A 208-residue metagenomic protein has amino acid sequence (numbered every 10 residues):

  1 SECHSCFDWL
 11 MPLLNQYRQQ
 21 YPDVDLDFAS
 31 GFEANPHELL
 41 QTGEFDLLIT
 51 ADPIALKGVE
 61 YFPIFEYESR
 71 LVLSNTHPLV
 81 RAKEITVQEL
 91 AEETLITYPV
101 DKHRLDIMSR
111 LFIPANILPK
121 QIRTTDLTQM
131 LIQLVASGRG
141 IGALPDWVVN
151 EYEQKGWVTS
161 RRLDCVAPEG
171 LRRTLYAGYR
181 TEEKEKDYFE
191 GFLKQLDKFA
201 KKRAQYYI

Functional and structural regions predicted by a protein language model:
S1-Y21, D25-A29, A34-E38: N-terminal winged-helix
W9, R162-Y206: A late-sequence structural motif
P12-Q16, E33-S69, L73, A136 (+1 more regions): Short beta-strand-centered segments that line the small-molecule binding cleft or hinge of alpha/beta clamshell
L13-Y21, L105-P119: Ligand-binding cleft/hinge of the Venus flytrap
D25-G31, A51-D52, L118-M130: Short beta-strand-to-loop elements that line the ligand-binding cleft of bilobed periplasmic-binding protein-like
K57-P63, Y67, Q129-T181: Beta-alpha-beta core module
G58-L95: Flexible hinge/capping segments at coil-to-helix
T94-A115, D146, E185-K194, F199-Y207: Secondary-structure junction motif
